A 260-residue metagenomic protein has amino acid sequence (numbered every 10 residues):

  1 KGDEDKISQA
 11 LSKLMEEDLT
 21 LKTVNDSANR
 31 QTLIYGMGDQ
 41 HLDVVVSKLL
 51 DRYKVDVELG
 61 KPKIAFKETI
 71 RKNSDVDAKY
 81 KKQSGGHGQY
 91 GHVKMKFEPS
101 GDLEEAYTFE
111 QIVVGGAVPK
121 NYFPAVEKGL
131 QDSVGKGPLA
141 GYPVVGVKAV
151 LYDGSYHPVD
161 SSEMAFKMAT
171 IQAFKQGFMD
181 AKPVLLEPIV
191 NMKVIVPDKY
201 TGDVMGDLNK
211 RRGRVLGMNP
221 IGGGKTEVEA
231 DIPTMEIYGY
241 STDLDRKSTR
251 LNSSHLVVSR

Functional and structural regions predicted by a protein language model:
K1-S253: Accessory interaction regions appended to the cores of large information-processing enzymes
N252, V258-R260: Hydrophobic alpha-helical segments, chiefly the membrane-spanning helices and signal/signal-anchor peptides
